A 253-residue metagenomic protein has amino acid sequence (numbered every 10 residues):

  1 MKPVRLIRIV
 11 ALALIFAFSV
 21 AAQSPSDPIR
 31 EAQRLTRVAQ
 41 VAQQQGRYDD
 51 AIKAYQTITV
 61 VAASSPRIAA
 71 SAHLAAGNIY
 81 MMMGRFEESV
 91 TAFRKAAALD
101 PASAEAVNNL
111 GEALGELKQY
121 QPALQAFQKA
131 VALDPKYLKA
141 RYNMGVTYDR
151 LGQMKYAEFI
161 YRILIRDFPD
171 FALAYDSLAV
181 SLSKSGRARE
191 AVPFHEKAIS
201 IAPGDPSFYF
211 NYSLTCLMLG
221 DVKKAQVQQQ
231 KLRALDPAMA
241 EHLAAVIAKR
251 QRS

Functional and structural regions predicted by a protein language model:
V20-S71: N-terminal leader/linker segments that initiate helical-solenoid repeat arrays
S26, A32, F210-S253: Terminal, low-structured helical/coil segments at or just beyond the last alpha-helical repeat
Y48-K53, T57, S71, M82-K95 (+5 more regions): Structural signature of tandem alpha-helical TPR/SEL1-like repeats, specifically the intra-repeat loop/turn
V61-S65, L99, L133, D167-F168 (+2 more regions): Structural marker of alpha-solenoid helical repeat scaffolds
